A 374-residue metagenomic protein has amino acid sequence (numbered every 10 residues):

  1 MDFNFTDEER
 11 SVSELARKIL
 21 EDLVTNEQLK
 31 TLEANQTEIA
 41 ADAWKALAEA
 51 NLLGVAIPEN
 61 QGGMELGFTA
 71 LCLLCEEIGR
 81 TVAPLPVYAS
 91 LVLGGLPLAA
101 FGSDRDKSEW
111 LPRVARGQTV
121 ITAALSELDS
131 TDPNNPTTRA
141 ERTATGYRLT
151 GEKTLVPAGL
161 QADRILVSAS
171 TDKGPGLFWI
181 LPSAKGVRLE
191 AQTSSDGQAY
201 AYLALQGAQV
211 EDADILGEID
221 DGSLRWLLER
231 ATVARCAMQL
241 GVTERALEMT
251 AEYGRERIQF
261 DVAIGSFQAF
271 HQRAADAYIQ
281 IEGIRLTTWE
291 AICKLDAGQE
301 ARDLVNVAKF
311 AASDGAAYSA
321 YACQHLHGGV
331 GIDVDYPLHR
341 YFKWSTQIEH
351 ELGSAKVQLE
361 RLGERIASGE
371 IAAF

Functional and structural regions predicted by a protein language model:
M1-T81, F101-D104, R113, G117-Q118 (+2 more regions): Alpha-helical interface subdomain recognition
L66, D132-N135, A158-A162: Short glycine/proline-enriched turns and hinge-like loops at secondary-structure junctions
A83-R105: N-terminal glycine-rich flavin-associated loop
A99-G102, E141, V167-S170, W179-P182 (+1 more regions): Short beta-strand-to-turn element immediately C-terminal to the catalytic PLP-Schiff-base lysine in fold type I
W110-P112, L128-D129, T137-R139, K153-P157 (+2 more regions): A generic local secondary-structure boundary/capping motif
G117-L128: A short, Trp-centered hydrophobic/proline-enriched beta-strand micro-motif
A124, T150-V187: A short core secondary-structure module
N135-T137, L155-V156, L181-I215: Flexible, small-/acidic-enriched active-site or ligand-binding loops
